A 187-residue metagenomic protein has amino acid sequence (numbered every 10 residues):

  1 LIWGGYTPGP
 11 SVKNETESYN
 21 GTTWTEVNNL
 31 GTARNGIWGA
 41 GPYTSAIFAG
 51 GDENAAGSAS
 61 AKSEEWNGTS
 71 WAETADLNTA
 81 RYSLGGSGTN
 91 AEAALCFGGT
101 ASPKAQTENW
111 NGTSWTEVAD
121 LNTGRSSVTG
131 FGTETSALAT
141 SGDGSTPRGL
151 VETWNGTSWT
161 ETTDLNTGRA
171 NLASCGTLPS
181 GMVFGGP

Functional and structural regions predicted by a protein language model:
L1-P187: Polar, enzyme-active/binding microenvironments
